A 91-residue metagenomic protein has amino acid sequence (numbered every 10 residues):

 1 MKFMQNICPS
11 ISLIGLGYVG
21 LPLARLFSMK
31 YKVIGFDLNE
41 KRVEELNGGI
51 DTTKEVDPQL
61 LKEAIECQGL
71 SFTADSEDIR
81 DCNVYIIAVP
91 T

Functional and structural regions predicted by a protein language model:
M1-T91: Structural/interface elements that position substrates and couple domains in central-metabolism enzymes
